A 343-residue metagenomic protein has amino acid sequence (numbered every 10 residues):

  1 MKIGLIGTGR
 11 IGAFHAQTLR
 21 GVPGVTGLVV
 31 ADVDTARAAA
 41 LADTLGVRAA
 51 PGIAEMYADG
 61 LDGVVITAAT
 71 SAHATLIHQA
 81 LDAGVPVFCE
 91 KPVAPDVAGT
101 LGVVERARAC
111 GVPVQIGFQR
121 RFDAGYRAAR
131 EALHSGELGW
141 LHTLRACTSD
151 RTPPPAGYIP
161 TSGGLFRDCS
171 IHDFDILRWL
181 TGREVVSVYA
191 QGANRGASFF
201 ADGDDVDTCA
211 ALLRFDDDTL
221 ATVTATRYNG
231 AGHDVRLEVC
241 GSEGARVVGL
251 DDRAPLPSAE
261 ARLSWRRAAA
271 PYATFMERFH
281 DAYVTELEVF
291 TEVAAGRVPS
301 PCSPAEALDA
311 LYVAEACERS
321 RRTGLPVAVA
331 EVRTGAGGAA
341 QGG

Functional and structural regions predicted by a protein language model:
M1-L45: N-terminal Rossmann-like dinucleotide-binding module
H15, L45-R106: Beta-loop-alpha module in the N-terminal Rossmann-like domain of NAD(P)-dependent dehydrogenases, especially those
P51, C89, V114-I116, R145 (+2 more regions): Hydrophobic residues in well-ordered beta-strands that form the structural core
G63-I66, L101, V112, D216 (+1 more regions): C-terminal helix-rich "cap/oligomerization" subdomain common to oxidoreductases
S71, A94-P155: A contiguous active-site-proximal alpha/beta segment in oxidoreductase catalytic domains
A156-L220, A225-A231, A305: Rossmann-like dinucleotide-binding domain that binds NAD(P)(H)
A201-D202, D216-T285, S303: NAD(P)-dinucleotide binding in Rossmann-like oxidoreductases
